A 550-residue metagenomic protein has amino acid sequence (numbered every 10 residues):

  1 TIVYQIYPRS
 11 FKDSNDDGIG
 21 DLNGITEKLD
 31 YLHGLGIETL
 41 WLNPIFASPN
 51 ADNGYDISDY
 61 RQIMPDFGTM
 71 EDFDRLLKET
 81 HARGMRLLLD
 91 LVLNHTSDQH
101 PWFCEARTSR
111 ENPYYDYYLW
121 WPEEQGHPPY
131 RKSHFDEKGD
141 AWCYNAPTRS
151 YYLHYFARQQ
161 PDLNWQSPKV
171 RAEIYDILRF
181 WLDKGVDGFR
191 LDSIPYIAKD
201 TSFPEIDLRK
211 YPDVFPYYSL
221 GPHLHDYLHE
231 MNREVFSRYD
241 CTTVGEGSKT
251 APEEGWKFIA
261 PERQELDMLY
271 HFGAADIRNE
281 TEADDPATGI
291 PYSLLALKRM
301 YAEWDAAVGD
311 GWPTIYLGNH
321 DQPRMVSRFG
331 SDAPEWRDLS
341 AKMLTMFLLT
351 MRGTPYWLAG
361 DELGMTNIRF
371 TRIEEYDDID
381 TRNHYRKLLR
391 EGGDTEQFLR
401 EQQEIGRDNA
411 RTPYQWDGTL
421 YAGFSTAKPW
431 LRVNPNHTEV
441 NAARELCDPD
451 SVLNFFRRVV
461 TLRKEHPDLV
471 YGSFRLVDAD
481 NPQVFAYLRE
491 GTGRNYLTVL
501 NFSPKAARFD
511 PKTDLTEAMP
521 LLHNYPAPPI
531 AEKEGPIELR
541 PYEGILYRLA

Functional and structural regions predicted by a protein language model:
T1-A550: Active-site and adjacent substrate-binding regions of carbohydrate-active enzymes
